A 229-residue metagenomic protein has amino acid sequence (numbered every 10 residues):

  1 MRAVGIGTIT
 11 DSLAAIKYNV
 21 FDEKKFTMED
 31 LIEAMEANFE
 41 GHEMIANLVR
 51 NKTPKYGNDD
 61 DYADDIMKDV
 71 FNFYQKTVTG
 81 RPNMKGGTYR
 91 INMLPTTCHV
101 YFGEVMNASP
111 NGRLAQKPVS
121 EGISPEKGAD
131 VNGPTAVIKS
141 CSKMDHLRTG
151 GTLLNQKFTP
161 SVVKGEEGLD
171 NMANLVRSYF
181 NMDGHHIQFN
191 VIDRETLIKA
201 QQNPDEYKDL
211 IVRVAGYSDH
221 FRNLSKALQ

Functional and structural regions predicted by a protein language model:
M1-Q229: Acidic, glycine-enriched catalytic cores built around paired aspartates
